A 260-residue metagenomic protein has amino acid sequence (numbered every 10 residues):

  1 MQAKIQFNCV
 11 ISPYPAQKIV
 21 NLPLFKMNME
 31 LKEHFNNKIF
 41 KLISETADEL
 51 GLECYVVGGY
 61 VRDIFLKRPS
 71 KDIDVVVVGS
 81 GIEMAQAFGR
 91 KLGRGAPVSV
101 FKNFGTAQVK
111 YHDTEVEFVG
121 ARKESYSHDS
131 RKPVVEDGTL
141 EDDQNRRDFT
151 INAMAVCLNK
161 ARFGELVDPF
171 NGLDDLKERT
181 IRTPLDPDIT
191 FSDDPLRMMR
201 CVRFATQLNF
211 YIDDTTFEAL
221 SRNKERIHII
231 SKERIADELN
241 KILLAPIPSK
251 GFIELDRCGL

Functional and structural regions predicted by a protein language model:
Q2, Q6, Y14-Q17: Low-complexity, intrinsically disordered or signal/transmembrane-proximal segments
S12-Y14, K18-L260: Catalytic cores of the polymerase beta-like nucleotidyltransferase superfamily and closely associated nucleotide
